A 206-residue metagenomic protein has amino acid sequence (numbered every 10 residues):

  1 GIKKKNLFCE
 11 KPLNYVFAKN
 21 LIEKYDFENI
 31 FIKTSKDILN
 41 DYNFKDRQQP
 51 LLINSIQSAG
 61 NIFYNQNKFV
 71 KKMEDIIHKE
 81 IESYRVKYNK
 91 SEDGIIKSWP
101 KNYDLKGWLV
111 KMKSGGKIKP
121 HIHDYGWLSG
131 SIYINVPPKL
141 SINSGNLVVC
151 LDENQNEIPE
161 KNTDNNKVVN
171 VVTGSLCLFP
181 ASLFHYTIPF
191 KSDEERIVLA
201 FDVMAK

Functional and structural regions predicted by a protein language model:
I2-I96: Non-heme Fe(II)/2-oxoglutarate
V70-H78, E82-L178, L183-K206: Catalytic core of non-heme Fe(II) oxygenases with the double-stranded beta-helix
